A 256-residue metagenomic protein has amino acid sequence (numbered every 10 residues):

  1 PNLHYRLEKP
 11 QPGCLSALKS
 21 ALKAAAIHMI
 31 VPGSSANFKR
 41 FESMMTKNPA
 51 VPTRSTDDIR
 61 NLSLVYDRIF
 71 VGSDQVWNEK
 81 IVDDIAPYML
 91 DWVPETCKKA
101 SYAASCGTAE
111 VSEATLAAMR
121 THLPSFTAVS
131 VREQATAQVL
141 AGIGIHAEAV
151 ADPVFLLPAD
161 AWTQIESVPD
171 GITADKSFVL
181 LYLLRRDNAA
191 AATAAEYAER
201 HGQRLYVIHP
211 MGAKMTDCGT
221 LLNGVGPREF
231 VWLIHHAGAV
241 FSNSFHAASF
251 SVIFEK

Functional and structural regions predicted by a protein language model:
P1-T121, E166: Aromatic- and Gly/Pro-rich donor/ligand-binding loops that form nucleotide- or phosphate-bearing donor binding pockets
Y66, F126, A237: An anion/phosphate-binding loop that grips the pyrophosphate of nucleotide cofactors and donors
S101-T108, V139-L140, L183-L184, A189-G226: Catalytic donor nucleotide-activated moiety binding site of glycosyltransferases and closely related
R120-S125, I234: A conserved, positively charged/aromatic
F126-E133, F241: A short beta-strand/loop micro-motif in the catalytic core of glycosyltransferases that engages the nucleotide-sugar
A147-F155, A159, P210-M211, M215-N243: Donor nucleotide-activated moiety binding/catalytic core segment of transferases that use nucleotide-activated donors
I172-R185: Conserved donor-binding/catalytic core segment of Leloir-type glycosyltransferases
E255: A short alpha->beta transition loop at the rim of the catalytic pocket in nucleotide-sugar-dependent
